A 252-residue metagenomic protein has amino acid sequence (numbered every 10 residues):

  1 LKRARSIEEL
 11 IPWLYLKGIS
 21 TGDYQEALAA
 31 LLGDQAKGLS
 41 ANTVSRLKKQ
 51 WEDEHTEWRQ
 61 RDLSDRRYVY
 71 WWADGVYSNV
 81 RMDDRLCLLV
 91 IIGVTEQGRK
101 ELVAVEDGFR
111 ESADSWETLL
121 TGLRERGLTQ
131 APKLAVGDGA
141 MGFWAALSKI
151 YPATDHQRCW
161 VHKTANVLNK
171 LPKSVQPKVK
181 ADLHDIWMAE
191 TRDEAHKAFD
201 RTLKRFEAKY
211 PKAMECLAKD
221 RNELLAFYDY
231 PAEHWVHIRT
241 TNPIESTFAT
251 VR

Functional and structural regions predicted by a protein language model:
L1-R3, A27, G33-G137, M141 (+3 more regions): RNase H-like nuclease fold core
R3-I7, K178: Alpha-helix N-cap/N′ positions at the starts of helices
I7-G18: Short, amphipathic alpha-helical "recognition" segments used to contact nucleic acids or chromatin
W13, T121-E125, D185: Surface-exposed charged/polar residues within alpha-helices that form helix-capping/stabilizing sites and interaction
G18-A29: Short, charged amphipathic recognition helices of the HTH superfamily and cognate SANT/SANTA-like modules
A30, A189-R252: Acidic/histidine-rich catalytic cores and adjacent linkers of DNA breakage/strand-transfer/modification proteins
Y151-N169: Inter-helix linker motif
V167-K197, R201: Metal-dependent DNA phosphodiester-chemistry modules and their immediately adjacent helices/loops in DNA-processing
